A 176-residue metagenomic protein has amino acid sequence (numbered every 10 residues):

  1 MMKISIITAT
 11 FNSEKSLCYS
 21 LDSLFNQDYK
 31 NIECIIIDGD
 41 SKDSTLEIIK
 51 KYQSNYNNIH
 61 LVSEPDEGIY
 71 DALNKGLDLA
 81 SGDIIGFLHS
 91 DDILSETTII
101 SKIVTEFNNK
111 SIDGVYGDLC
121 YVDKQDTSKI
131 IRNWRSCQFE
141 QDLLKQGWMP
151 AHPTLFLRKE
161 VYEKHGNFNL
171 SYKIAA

Functional and structural regions predicted by a protein language model:
M1-N26: N-proximal low-complexity "stem/linker" segments adjacent to membrane-targeting elements
K15-C18, D43-K51: Acidic helix N-cap motif at the loop->helix transition within catalytic regions of sugar-transfer enzymes
N31-D40, H60-P65: Short beta-strand/loop segment that forms part of the nucleotide-sugar
D38-E47, H89: A conserved acidic beta->alpha catalytic loop
S63-A80: Glycine-rich, basic loop-to-helix element that forms the pyrophosphate-binding segment of sugar-nucleotide handling
I85: Short aromatic/hydrophobic "clamp" motif used to bind/position activated sugar donors
T97-I130: Conserved donor NDP-sugar-binding/catalytic core segment of glycosyltransferases
G117, W134-A176: Conserved nucleotide-sugar donor-binding catalytic segment
